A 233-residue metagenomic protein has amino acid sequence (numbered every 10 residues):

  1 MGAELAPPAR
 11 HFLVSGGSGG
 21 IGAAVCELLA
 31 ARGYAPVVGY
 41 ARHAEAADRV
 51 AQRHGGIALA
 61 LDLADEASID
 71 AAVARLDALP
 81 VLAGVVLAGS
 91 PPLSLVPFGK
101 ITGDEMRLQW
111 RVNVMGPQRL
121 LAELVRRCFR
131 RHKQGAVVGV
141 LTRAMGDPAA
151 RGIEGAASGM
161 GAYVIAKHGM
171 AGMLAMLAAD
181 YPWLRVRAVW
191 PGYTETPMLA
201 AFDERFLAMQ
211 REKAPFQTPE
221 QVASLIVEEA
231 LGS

Functional and structural regions predicted by a protein language model:
S15, V81-S90, N113, G139 (+1 more regions): Rossmann-fold scaffold of SDR-type NAD(P)-dependent oxidoreductases
S18-G19: Conserved glycine-rich cofactor-binding loop
R32-D48: Conserved glycine-rich Rossmann-like NAD(P)H-binding loop of the short-chain dehydrogenase/reductase
D70, S90-R107, A149-G155, L199-A200: Conserved mid-core segment of classical short-chain dehydrogenase/reductases
P91, R130, Q134-G169, L174-P182 (+1 more regions): Catalytic loop of short-chain dehydrogenase/reductase
G99-R119, V138, M170: Catalytic Tyr-X3-Lys loop
V112-H132, A178-A179: Amphipathic alpha-helical dimer-interface segment in Rossmann-like NAD(P)H-dependent oxidoreductases
W183, A188, E204-S233: C-terminal helical subdomain
